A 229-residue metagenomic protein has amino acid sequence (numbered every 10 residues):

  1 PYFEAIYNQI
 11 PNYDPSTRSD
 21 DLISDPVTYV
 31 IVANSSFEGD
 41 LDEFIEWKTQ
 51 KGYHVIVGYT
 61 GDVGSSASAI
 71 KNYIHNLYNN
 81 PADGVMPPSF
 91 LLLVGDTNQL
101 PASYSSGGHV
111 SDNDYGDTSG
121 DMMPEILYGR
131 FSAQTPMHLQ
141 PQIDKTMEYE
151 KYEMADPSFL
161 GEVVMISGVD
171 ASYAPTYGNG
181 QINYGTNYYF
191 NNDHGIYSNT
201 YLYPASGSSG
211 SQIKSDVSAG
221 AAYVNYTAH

Functional and structural regions predicted by a protein language model:
P1-H229: Cysteine-dependent hydrolase recognition
